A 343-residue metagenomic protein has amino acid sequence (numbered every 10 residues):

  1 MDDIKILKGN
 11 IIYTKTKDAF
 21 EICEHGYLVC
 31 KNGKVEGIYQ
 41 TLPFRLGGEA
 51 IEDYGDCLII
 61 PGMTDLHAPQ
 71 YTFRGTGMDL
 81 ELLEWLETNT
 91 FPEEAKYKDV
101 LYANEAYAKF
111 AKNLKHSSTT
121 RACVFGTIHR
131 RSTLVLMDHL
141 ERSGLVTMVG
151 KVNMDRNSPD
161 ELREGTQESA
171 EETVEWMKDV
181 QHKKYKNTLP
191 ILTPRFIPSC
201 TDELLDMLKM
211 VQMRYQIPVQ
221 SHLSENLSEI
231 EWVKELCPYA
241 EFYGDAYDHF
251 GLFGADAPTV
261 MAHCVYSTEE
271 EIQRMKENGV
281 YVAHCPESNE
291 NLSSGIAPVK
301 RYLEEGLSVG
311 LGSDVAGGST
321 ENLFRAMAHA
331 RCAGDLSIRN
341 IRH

Functional and structural regions predicted by a protein language model:
M1-L46, C57-I59: N-terminal metal-binding scaffold of metallo-dependent hydrolase/deaminase domains
D2-G9, F44-W85, A108, K112-H116: Replace "His-x-His-based motif
G9-Y13, Y107-L114, T119, Y281 (+2 more regions): C-terminal helical cap
N10, L28, G33, D56 (+10 more regions): Divalent metal-coordination and catalytic microenvironments
N10-I11, F242-D245, H249-A255, K300-H343: His/Asp/Glu-enriched, well-ordered alpha-helical/loop segment that forms or immediately abuts the divalent-metal
T76, L227-Y239, I272-M275, S293-Y302 (+1 more regions): Histidine/acidic-residue-rich catalytic or RNA/ligand-binding cores of hydrolases and nuclease-related proteins
G77-L145, S169-Y185: Alpha-helical scaffold segments that flank or form the walls of functional sites
V135-V265: Metal-coordinating catalytic core of metallo-dependent amide/deamination hydrolases
